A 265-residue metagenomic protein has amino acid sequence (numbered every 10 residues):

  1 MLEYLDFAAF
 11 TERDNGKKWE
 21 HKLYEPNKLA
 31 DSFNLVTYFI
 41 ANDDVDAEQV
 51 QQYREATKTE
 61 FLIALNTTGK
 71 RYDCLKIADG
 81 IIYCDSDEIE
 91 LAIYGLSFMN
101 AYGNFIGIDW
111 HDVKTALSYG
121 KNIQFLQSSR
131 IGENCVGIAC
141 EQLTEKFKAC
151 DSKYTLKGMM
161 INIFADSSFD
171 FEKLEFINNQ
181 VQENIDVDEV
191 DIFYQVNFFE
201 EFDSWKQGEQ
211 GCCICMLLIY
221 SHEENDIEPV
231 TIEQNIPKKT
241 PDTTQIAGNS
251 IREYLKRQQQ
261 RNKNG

Functional and structural regions predicted by a protein language model:
M1-G265: Tubulin/FtsZ superfamily GTPase core signature
